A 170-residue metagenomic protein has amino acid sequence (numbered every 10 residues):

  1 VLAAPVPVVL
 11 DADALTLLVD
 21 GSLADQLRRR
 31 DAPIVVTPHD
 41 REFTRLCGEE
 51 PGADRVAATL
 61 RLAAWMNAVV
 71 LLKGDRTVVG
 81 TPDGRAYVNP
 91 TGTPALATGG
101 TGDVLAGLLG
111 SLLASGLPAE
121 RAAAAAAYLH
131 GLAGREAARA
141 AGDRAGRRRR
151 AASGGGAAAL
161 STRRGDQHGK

Functional and structural regions predicted by a protein language model:
V1-T91, R163-K170: Glycine-rich phosphate/dinucleotide-binding loop and adjoining beta-alpha-beta core of small-molecule
E42-C47, N89-L96, A106, G110 (+1 more regions): Short beta-alpha connecting loops at secondary-structure transitions that line or flank enzyme active sites
R45, T98-L129: Short, small-residue alpha-helix embedded
E49-A57, G116-R121, A141-G146: Short, charged, surface-exposed loops that flank catalytic or proteolytic processing sites
V56-A63, A119-L132, R148-G156: Short, well-structured alpha-helical segments that form the helix of a local strand-helix-strand
T77, P94, H130-L132: Short Gly/Pro-enriched loop/turn and capping motifs at secondary-structure junctions
L132-D166: Charged C-terminal helix
